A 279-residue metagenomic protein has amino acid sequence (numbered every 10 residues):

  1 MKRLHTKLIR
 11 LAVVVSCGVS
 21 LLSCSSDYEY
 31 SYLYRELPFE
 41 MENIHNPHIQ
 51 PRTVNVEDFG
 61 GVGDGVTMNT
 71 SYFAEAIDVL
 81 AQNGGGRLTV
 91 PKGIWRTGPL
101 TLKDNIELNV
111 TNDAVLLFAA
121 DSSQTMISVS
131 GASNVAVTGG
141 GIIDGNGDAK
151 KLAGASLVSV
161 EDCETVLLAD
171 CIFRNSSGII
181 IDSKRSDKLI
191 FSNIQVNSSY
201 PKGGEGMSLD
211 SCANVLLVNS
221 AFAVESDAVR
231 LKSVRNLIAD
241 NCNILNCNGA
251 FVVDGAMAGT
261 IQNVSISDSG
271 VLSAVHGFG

Functional and structural regions predicted by a protein language model:
K2-R3, K7-R10, C17, S23-G98 (+4 more regions): Extracellular "leader-to-stem" segments immediately downstream of a signal peptide or signal-anchor in secreted/lumenal
V56, L108-T111, V135-G139, V166-A169 (+4 more regions): All-beta strand scaffolds that present successive hydrophobic residues in beta-strands
G85, R96-L100, F118-Q124, N146-G154 (+7 more regions): Short glycine/acidic-rich loop motifs that flank beta-strands on beta-rich extracellular proteins
S128-G131, S159-D162, F173, S183 (+2 more regions): Solvent-exposed alpha-helices and their adjacent loops that cap or buttress functional pockets in soluble metabolic
A153, V158-V196: Internal alpha/beta core interface subdomains
V160, Q195-N197, A239-I244, I266-G270: Feature captures outer-membrane beta-barrel proteins of Gram-negative bacteria and organelles
